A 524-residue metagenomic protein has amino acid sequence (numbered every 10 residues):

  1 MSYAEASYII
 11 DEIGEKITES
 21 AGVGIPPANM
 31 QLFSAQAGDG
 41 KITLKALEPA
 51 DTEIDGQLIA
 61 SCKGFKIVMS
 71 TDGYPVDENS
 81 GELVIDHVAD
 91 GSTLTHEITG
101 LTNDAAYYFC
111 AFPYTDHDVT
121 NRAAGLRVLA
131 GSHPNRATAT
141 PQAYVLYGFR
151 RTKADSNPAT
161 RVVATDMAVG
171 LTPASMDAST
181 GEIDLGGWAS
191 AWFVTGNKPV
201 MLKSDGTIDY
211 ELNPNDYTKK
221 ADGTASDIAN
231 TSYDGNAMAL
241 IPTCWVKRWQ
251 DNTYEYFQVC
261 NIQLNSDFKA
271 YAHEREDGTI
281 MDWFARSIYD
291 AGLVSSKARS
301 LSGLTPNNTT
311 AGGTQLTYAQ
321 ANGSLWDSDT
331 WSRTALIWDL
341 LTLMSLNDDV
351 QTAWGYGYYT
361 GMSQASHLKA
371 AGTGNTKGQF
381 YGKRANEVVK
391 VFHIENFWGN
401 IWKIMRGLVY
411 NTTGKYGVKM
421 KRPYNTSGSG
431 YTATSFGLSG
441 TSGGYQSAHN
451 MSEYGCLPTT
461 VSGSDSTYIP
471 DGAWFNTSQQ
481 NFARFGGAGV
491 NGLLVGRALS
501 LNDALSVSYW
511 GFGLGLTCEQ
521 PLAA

Functional and structural regions predicted by a protein language model:
M1-A21, D39, L522-A524: Short, intrinsically disordered N-terminal pre-domain segments
E19-S61, N103, V119-A143: Pro/Thr/Ser/Gly-rich low-complexity, intrinsically disordered linker/stalk tracts
P49-S80: Solvent-exposed loop/turn segments flanking beta-strands in beta-repeat/beta-sandwich domains
G91-E97: Short S/T/G- and acidic-enriched coil/turn segments that sit immediately N-terminal to beta-strands in beta-sandwich
I98-N121: Beta-strand-rich modules
A143-S266: N-terminal module-boundary/linker segments of secreted carbohydrate-active enzymes
V145-Y147, A335, Y356-T373, Y381 (+2 more regions): C-terminal, surface-exposed recognition/capping segments
I228, S232-G235, I262-F397: Short aromatic-cysteine micro-motif
